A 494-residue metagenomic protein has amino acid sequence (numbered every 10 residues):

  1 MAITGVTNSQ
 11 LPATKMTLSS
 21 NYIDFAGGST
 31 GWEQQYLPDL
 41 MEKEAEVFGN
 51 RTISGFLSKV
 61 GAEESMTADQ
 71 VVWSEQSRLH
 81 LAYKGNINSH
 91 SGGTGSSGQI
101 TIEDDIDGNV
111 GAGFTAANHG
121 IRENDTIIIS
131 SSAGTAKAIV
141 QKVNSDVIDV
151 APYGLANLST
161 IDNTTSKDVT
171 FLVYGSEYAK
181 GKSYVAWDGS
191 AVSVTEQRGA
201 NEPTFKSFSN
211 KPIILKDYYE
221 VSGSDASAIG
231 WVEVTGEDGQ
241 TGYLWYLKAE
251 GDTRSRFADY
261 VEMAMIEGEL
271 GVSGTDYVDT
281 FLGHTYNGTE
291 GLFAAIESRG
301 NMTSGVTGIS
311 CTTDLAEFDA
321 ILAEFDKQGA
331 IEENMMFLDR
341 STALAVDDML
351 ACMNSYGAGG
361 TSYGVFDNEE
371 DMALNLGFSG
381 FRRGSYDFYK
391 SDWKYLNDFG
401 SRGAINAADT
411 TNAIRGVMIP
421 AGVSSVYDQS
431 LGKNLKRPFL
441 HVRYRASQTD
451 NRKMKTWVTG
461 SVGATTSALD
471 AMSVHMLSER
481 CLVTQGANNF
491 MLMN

Functional and structural regions predicted by a protein language model:
M1-D371, Y386, D392-A404, I419-N494: Flexible, glycine/threonine- and acidic-rich loop/arm segments that mediate assembly and lattice contacts in viral
